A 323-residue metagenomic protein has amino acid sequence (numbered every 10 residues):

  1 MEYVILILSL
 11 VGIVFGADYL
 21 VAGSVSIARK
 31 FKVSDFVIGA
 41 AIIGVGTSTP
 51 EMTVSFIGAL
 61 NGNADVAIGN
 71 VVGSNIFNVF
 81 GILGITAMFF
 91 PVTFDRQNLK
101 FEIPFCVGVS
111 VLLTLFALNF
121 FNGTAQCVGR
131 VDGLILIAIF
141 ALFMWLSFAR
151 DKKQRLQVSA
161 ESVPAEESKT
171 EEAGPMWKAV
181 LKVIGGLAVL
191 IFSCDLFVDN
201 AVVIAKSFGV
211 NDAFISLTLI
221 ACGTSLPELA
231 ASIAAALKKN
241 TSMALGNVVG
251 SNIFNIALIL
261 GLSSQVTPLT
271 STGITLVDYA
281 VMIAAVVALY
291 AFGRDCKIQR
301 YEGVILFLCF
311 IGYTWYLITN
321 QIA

Functional and structural regions predicted by a protein language model:
M1-A323: Hydrophobic alpha-helical segments, chiefly the membrane-spanning helices and signal/signal-anchor peptides
